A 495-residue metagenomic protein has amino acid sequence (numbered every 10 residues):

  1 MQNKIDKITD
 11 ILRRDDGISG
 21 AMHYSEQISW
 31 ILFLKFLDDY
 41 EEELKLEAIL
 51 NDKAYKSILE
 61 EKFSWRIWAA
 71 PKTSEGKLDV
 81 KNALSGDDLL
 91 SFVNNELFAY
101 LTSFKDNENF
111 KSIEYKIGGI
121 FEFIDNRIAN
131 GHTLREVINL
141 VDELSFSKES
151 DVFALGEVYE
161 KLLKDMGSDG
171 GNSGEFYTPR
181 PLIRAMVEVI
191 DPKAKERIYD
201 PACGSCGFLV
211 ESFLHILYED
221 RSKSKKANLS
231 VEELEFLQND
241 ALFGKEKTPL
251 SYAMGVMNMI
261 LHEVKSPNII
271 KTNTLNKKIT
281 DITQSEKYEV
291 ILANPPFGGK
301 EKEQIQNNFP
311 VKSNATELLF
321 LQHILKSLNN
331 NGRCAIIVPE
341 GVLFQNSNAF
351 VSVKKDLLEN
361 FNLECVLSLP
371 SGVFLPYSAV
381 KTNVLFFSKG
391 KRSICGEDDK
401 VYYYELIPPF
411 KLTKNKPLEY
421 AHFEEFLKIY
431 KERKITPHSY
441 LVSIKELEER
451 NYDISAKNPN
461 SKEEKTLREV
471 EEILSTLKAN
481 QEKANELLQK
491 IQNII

Functional and structural regions predicted by a protein language model:
M1-A194, I270-K277, I282, S368-G372 (+3 more regions): Non-catalytic, mostly N-terminal accessory regions of nucleic-acid modification and defense proteins
I11, L144, K161, D165 (+10 more regions): Conserved, well-folded catalytic cores of nucleic-acid-processing and energy-transducing macromolecular machines
Y24, K247-Y252, N314-F387: Conserved Class I SAM-dependent methyltransferase catalytic core
D39, S205, P249-L250, L275-N276 (+5 more regions): Conserved nucleotide-binding/hydrolysis micro-motifs of P-loop NTPases
N172-V290, G298-K300, I305, K312-N314 (+4 more regions): Conserved S-adenosyl-L-methionine
I260, P296, K326-N329, R333 (+11 more regions): Hydrophobic alpha-helix feature that most strongly marks membrane-spanning transmembrane helices and their immediate
V384-K389, P417-P437: A glycine-rich beta-turn/hairpin centered on an aromatic-Pro dipeptide
